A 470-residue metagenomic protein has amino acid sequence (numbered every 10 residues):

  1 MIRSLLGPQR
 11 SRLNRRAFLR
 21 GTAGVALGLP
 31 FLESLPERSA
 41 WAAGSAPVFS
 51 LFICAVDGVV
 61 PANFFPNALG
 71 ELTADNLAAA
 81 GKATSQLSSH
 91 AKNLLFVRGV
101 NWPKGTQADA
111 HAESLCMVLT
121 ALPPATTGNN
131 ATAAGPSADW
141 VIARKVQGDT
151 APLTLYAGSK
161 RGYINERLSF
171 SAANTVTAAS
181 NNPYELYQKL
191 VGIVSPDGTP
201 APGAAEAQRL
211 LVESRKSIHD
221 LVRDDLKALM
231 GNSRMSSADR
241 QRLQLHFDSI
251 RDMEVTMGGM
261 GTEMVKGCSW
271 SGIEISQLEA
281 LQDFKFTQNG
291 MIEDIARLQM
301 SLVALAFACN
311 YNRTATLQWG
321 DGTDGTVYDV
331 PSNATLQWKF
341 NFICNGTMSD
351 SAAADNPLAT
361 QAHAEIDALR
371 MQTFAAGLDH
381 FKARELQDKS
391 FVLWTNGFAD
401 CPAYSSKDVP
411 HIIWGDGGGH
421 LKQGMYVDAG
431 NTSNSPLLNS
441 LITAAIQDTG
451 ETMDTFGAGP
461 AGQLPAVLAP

Functional and structural regions predicted by a protein language model:
M1-P470: Ligand-binding pockets and gating/stacking loops
